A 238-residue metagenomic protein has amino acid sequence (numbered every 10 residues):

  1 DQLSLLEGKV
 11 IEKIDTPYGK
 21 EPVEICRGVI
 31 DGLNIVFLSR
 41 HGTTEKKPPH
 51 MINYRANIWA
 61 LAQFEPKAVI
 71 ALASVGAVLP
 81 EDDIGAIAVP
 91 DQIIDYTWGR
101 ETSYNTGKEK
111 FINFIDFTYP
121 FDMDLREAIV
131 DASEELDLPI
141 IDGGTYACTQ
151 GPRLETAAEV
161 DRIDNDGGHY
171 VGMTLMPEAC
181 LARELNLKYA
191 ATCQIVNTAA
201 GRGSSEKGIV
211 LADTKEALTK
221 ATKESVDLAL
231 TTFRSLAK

Functional and structural regions predicted by a protein language model:
D1-F117: Metabolite-binding pocket within alpha/beta catalytic cores that recognizes anionic/polar moieties
F37-S39, V69-A73, V89, I140-G143 (+3 more regions): General beta-strand structural signal in soluble alpha/beta enzymes
I58, V160, M176-A179: Generic hydrophobic/aromatic pocket-lining and core-packing "Φ" positions
A62-E65, D164, R183: Non-catalytic positions within long, well-ordered alpha-helices that form the structural scaffold/packing of enzyme
Y119-D164: Active-site rim beta-loop-alpha module in soluble metabolic enzymes
M173-A212: Zn-dependent metallopeptidase/amidohydrolase metal-coordination segment
A200-K238: His/Asp/Glu-rich mid-to-C-terminal helical/loop segments that flank catalytic regions of hydrolases
